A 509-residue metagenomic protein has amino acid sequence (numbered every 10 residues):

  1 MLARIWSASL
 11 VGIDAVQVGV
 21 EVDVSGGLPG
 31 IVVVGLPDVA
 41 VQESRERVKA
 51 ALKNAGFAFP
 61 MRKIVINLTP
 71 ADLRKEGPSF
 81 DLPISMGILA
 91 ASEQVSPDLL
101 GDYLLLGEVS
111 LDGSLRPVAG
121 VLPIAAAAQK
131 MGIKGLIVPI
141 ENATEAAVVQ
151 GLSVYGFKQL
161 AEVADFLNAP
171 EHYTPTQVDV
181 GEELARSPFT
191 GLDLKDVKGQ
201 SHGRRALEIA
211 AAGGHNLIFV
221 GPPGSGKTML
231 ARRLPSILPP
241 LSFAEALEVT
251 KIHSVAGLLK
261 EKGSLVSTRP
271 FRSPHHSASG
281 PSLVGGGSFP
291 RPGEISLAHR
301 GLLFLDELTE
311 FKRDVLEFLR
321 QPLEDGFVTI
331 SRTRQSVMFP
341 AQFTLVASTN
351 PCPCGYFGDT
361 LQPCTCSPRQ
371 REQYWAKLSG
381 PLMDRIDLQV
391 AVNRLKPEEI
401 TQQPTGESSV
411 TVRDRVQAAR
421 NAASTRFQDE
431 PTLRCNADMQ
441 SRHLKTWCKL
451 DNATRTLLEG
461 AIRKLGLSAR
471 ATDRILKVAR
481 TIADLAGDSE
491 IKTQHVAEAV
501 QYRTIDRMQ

Functional and structural regions predicted by a protein language model:
M1-I218, P222-T228, S331, A471-T472 (+2 more regions): Peripheral, non-AAA+ core regions of ATP-driven protein-machinery
V34, A40-R45, P60, N67-G77 (+2 more regions): Basic, amphipathic alpha-helical bundle interface domains used for macromolecular binding and assembly
D112, L305-K312, G355: Catalytic P-loop NTPase motifs of RecA-like helicase/translocase cores
E171-I209, G213, P240-I295: P-loop NTPase nucleotide-binding/switch module
F219-K260, D325: Walker A/P-loop
G221, G285, E307: The Walker A (P-loop) glycine that initiates the GxxxxGKT/S ATP-binding motif of P-loop NTPases
R300, D306-E307, F318: Walker B catalytic acidic pair
